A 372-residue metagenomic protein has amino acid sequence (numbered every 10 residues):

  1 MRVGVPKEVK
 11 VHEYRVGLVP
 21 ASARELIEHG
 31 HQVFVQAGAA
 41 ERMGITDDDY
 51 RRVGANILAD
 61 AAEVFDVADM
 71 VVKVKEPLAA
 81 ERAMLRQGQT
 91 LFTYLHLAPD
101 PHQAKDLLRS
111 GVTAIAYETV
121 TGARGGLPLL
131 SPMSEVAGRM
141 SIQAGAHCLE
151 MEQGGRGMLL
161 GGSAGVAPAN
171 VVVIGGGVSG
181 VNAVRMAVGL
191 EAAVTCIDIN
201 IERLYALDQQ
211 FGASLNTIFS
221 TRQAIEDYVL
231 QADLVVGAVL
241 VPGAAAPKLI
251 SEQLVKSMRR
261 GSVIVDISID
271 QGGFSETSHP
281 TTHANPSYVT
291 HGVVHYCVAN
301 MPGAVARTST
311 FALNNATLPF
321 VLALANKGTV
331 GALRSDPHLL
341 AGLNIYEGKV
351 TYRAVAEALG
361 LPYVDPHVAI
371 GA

Functional and structural regions predicted by a protein language model:
R2, E8, A79-N170, V298-N300: Glycine/serine-rich phosphate-binding loop and adjoining beta1-alpha1 elements at the start of nucleotide-handling
R2-D106, S110: An N-terminal-biased, well-structured beta-alpha scaffold segment characteristic of Rossmann-like dinucleotide-binding
P6-I45, E152-L240: Glycine-rich phosphate/diphosphate-binding loop of Rossmann-like nucleotide-binding domains
A23, D47, A104, I142 (+4 more regions): Generic hydrophobic/aromatic pocket-lining and core-packing "Φ" positions
D69, K75-E76, L95-H96, T221 (+3 more regions): Short glycine-/small-residue-rich Rossmann-like dinucleotide-binding loops
E76, V136, G177-V178: Residue-level detector of alpha-helix initiation sites
E118-L159, I269, F274-A372: Adenosine-phosphate binding glycine-rich loop
Q209-G292: Rossmann-like adenosine-cofactor binding region
